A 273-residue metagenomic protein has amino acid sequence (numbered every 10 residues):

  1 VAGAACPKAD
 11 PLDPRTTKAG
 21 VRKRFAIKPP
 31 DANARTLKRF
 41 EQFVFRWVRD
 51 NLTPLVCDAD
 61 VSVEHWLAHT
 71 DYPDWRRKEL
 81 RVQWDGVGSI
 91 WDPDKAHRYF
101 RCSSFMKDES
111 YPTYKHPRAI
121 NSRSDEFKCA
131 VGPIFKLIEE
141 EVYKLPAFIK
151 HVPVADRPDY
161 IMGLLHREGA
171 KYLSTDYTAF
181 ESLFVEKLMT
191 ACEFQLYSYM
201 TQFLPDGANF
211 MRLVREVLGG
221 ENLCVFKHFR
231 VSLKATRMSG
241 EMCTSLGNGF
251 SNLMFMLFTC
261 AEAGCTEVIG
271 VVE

Functional and structural regions predicted by a protein language model:
V1-E273: Viral RNA-dependent RNA polymerase
